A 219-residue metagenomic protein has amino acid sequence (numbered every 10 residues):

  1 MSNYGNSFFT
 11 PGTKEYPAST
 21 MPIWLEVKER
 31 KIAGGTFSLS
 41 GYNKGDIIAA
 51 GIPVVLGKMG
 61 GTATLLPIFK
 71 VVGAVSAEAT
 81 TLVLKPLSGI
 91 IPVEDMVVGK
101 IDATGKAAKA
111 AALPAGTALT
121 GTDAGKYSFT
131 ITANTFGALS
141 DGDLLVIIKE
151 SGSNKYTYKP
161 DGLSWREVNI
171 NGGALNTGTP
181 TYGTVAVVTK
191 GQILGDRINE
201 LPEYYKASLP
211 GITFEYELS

Functional and structural regions predicted by a protein language model:
M1-S219: Surface-exposed, low-hydrophobicity beta-strand/loop segments enriched in small/polar/acidic residues
